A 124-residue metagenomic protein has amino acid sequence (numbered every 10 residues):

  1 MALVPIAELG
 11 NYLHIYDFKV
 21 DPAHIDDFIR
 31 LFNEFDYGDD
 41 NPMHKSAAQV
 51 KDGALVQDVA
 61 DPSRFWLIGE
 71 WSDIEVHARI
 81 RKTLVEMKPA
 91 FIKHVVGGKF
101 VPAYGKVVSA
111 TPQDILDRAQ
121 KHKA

Functional and structural regions predicted by a protein language model:
M1-I6, G53-Q57: Short beta-strand/turn micro-motifs at beta-sheet edges
V4-A7, K106-A124: Acidic/histidine-enriched, glycine/proline-rich intrinsically disordered or flexible terminal extensions
N11-K19, W66: Active-site-flanking beta-strand signature of metal-NTP-handling nucleotidyl enzymes and homologous cyclase-like
L13, D52-G53: Short hydrophobic/aromatic beta-strand element in the GNAT-like acyltransferase core that lines or flanks the acyl-donor
K19-E34: Short, surface-exposed ligand-recognition loops at beta-strand->loop->(often short) alpha-helix junctions that present
V20-P22, D73, S109: Non-catalytic surface loops within mature trypsin-like serine protease
E34-D52, A60, E70-V107: An amphipathic, aromatic/His-enriched active-site/gating alpha helix that lines ligand/cofactor pockets
D61-F65: A short, glycine/Asx- and small/polar-enriched loop/turn that sits immediately N-terminal to a beta-strand
